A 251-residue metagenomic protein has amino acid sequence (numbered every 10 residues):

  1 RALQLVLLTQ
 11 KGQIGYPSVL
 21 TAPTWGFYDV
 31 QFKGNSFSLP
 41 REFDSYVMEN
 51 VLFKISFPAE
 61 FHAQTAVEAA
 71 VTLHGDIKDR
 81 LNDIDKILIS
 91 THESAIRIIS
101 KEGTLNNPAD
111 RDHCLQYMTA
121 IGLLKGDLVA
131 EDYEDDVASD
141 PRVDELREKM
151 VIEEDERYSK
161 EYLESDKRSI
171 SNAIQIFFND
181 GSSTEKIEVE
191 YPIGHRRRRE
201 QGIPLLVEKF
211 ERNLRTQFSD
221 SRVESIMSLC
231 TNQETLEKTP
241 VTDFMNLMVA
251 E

Functional and structural regions predicted by a protein language model:
L7-E251: Terminal-appendage/accessory-domain detector
